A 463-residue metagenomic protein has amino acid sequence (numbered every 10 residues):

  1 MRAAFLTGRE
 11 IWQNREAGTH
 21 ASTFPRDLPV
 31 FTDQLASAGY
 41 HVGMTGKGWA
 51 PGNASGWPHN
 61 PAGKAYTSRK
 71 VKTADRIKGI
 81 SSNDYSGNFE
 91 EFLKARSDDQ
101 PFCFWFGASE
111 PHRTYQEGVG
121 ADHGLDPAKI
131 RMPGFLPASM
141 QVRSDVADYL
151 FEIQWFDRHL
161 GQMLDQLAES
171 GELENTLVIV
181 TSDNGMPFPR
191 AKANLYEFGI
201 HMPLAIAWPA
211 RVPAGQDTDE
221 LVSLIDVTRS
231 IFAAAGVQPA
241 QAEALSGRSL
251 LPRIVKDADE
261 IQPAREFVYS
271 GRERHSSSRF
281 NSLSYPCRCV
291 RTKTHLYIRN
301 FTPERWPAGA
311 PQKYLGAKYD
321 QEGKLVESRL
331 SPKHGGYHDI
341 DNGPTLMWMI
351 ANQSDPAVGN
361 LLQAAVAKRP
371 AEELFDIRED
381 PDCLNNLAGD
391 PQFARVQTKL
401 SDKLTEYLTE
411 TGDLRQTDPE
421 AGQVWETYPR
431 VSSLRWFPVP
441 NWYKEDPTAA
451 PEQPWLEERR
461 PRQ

Functional and structural regions predicted by a protein language model:
M1-E373, P381-D402, Q416, V431-Q463: Formylglycine-dependent sulfatase
I377: Structural signature of FAD isoalloxazine-binding scaffolds in flavoprotein oxidoreductases
S401-P419: Bilobed periplasmic-binding protein-like "clamshell/Venus-flytrap" ligand-binding domains
E420-W425: A glycine-rich phosphate-binding loop feature that marks nucleotide/adenosyl-phosphate handling sites
